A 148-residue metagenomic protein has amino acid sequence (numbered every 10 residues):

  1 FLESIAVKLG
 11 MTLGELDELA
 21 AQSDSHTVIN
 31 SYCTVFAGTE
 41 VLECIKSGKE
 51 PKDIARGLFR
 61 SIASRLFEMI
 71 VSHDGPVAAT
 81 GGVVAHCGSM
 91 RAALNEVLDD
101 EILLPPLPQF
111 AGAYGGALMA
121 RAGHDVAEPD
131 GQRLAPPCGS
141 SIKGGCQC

Functional and structural regions predicted by a protein language model:
F1-L2, V28-S31, S89-A93, Y114-L118: Short acidic, glycine/serine/threonine-rich loops at helix termini
F1-V7, P105-G139: Glycine-rich phosphate-binding/hydrolytic loop that grips phosphoryl groups
V7-I45: Conserved ATP-utilizing enzyme core subdomain
L9-G14, K49, S72-D74, R121-P129: Short helix-capping/linker segments at secondary-structure and domain boundaries
E15-Q22, G57, A78-T80, D130-G131: Beta-strand segments within the central parallel beta-sheet cores of soluble alpha/beta enzyme folds
A37-I70, Q109: Adenine-nucleotide phosphate-binding core of ATP-dependent small-molecule kinases
F67, H73-V97, P108-G112: Glycine-rich phosphate-binding loops at beta-strand->alpha-helix junctions
P136-C148: Cysteine-cluster motifs in flexible loop/terminal segments that predominantly coordinate metals
